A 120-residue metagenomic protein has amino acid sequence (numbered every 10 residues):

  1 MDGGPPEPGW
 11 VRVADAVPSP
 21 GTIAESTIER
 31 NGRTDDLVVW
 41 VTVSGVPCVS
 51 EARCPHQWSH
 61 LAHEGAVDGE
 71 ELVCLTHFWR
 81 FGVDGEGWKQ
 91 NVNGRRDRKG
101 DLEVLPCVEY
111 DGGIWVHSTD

Functional and structural regions predicted by a protein language model:
M1-G69, E86, G100-D120: N-terminal pre-ligand scaffold of iron-sulfur
P55-S59, L75-F81: Histidine-centered catalytic micro-motifs
D68-T76, W88-D97: Short cysteine/histidine-rich metal-coordination sites, predominantly Zn2+-binding motifs
F81-G87: Short metal-binding segments enriched for Cys and/or His
